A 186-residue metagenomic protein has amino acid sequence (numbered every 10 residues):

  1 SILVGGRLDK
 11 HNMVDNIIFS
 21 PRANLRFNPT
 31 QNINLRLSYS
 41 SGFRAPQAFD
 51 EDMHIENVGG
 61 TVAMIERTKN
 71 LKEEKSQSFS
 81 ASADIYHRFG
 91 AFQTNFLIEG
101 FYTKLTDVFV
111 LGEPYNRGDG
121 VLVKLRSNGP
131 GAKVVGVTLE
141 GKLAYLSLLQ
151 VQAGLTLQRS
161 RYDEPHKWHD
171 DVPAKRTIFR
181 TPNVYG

Functional and structural regions predicted by a protein language model:
S1-I2, N32-L35, F89-T94, S147-V151: Repeated loop/turn-to-beta-strand initiation elements of outer-membrane beta-barrel proteins
S1-R22, R26, G141, L148-L157: Surface-exposed extracellular loop regions of Gram-negative outer-membrane beta-barrel proteins
L3-D9, G60-T68, G118-R126, V135 (+1 more regions): Extracytoplasmic loops and strand-loop junctions of Gram-negative outer membrane beta-barrel proteins
G6, F19-L25, R67, Q77-A81 (+2 more regions): Hydrophobic, lipid-facing positions within transmembrane beta-strands of outer-membrane proteins
G6-N12, Y39-A45, D52-H54, I85-H87 (+2 more regions): Transmembrane beta-strands of outer-membrane beta-barrel pores
V14-S20, A48-H54, T61-V62, V108-N116 (+3 more regions): Outer-membrane beta-barrel translocator domains and adjoining extracellular loop/strand segments of Gram-negative
N28, R36, N70-S127, K133: Membrane-embedded beta-barrel scaffold of Gram-negative outer-membrane proteins
N95-F96, F101-K104, V123-G186: Gram-negative outer-membrane beta-barrel transporters
